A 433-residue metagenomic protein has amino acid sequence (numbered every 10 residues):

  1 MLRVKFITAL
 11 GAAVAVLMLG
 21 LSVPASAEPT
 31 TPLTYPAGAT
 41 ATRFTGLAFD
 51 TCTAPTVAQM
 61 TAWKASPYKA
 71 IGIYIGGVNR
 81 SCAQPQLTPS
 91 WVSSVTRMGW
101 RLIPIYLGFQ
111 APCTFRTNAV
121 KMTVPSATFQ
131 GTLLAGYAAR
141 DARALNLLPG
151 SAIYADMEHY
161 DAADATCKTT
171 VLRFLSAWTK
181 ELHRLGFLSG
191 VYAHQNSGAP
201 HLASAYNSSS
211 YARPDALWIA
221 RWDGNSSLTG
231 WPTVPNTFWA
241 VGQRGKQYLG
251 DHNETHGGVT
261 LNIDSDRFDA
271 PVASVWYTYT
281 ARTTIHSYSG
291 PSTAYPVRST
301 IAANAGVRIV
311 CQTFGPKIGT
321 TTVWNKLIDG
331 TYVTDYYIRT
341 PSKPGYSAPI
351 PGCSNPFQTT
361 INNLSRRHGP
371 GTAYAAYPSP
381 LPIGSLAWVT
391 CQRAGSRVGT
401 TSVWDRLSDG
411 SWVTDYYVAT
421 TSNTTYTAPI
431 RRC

Functional and structural regions predicted by a protein language model:
M1-E28: Secretory targeting and sorting signals
P29-K69, I73-F174: Substrate-binding cleft of extracellular glycoside hydrolase catalytic domains
T30-T51, M60, S210-W276: Functionally critical loop-and-helix segments that line ligand-binding/catalytic clefts of soluble enzyme domains
G46-D50, K69-Y74, R101-Y106, S151-M157 (+7 more regions): Structural recognition of the beta-strand scaffold that forms the well-ordered cores of secreted hydrolase catalytic
V124-L134, L172-H183, G190, S209-G230: Acidic, His- and aromatic-enriched active-site or binding-groove loops in soluble protein domains that engage sugars
L182-L202: Aromatic-lined carbohydrate-recognition surfaces of secreted/lumenal glycan-active proteins
A273-S289, S299-A303, S342-H368, S379-I383 (+1 more regions): SH3-family beta-barrel domains
S299-T340, P382-N423: SH3/SH3-like beta-barrel superfamily modules
